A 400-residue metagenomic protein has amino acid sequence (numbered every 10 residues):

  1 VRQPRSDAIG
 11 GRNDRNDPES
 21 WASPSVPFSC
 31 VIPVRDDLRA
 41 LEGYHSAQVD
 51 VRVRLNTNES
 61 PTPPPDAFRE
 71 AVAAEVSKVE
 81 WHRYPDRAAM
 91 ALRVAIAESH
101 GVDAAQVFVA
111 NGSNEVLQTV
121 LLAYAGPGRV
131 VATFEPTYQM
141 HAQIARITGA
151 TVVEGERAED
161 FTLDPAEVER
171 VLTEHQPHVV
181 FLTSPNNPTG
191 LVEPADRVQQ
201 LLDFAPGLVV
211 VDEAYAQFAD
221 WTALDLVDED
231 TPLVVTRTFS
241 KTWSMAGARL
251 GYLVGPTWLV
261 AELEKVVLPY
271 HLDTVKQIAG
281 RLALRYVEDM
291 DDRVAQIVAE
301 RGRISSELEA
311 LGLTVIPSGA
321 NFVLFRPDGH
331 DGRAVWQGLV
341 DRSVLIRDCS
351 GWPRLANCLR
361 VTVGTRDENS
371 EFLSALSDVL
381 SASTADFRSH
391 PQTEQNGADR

Functional and structural regions predicted by a protein language model:
W21-R83, V94, Q176, D399: N-terminal "arm"/small-domain region of PLP-dependent enzymes with the aminotransferase-like
M90-V130: Phosphate-binding glycine-rich loop
A123-I144: Conserved PLP-anchoring active-site segment centered on the Schiff-base-forming lysine
E135, E154-E159, E213, R237 (+1 more regions): Short beta->alpha connector loops at strand-helix junctions that form conserved, small/polar/Pro-enriched
V153, E159-Q217: Active-site phosphate-binding strand-loop segment of PLP-dependent enzymes
P232-E309, L313-I316: PLP-dependent aminotransferase class I/II
V298, E309-R342, L359, T365 (+1 more regions): Conserved PLP-binding catalytic core of the aspartate aminotransferase-like
D341-V344, G351-R400: PLP-dependent enzyme catalytic core of the Aspartate aminotransferase-like
